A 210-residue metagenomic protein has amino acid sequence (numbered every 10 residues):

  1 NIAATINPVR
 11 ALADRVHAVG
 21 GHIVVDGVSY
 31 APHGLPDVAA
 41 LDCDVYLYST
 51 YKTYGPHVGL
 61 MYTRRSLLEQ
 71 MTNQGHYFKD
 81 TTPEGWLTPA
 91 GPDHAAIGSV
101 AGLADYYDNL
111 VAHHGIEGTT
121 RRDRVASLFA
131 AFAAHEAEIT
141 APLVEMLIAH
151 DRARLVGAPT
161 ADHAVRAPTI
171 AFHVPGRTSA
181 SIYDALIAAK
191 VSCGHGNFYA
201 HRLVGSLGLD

Functional and structural regions predicted by a protein language model:
N1-D210: Pyridoxal 5′-phosphate
